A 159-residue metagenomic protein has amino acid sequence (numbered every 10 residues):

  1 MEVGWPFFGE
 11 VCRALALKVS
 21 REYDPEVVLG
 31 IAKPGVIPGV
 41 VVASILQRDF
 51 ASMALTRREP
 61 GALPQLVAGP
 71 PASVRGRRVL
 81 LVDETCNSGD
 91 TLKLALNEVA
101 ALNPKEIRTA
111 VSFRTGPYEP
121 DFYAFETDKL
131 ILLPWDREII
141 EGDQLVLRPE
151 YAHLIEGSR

Functional and structural regions predicted by a protein language model:
M1-P25: Active-site-facing substrate-recognition patch
L17, V40, S44, N97 (+1 more regions): Short, well-ordered alpha-helices that flank and scaffold nucleotide-derived cofactor binding pockets
R21-D24, S73-R75, L102-N103: Glycine-rich phosphate-binding loop signature in dinucleotide/nucleotide-binding domains
P34: Conserved glycine-rich SAM-binding loop
S44-L80, S88-N97: Short, glycine/charge-rich flexible loops or terminal/linker lids adjacent to PRPP-binding catalytic cores
N97-R159: PRPP-dependent phosphoribosyltransferase catalytic core
